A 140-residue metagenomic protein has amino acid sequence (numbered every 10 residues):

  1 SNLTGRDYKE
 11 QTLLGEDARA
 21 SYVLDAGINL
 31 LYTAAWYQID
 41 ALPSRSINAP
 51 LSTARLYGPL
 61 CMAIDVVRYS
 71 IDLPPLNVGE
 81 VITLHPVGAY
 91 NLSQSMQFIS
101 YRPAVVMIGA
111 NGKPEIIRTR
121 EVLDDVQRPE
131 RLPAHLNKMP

Functional and structural regions predicted by a protein language model:
S1-P140: Charged (often Lys/Glu-rich) extended helix/loop segments that serve as interaction or gating elements
